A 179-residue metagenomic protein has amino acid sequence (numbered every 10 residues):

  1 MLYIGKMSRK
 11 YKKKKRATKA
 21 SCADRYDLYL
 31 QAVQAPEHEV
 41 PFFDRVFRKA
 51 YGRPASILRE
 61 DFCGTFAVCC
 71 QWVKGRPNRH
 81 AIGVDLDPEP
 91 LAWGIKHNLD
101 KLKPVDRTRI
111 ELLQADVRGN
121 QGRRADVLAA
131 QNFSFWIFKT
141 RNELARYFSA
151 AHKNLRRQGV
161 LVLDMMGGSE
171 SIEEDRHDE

Functional and structural regions predicted by a protein language model:
P54-G64: Conserved class I S-adenosyl-L-methionine
T65-N78: Conserved SAM-binding loop of SAM-dependent methyltransferases across substrates and taxa, primarily the Class I
D87-E89: Conserved SAM/SAH-binding beta-strand->alpha-helix loop
G94-I95: Conserved SAM-binding loop
L102-V117: Conserved SAM-binding strand-loop segment of SAM-dependent methyltransferases
R118-L128: A short acidic, Gly/Pro-enriched loop at the edge of an enzyme's catalytic core that lines a small-molecule cofactor
E143-R157: A short glycine-rich, Lys/Arg-flanked "PGG" loop and its adjoining helix->strand segment in the class I
V160-E179: Conserved class I S-adenosyl-L-methionine
